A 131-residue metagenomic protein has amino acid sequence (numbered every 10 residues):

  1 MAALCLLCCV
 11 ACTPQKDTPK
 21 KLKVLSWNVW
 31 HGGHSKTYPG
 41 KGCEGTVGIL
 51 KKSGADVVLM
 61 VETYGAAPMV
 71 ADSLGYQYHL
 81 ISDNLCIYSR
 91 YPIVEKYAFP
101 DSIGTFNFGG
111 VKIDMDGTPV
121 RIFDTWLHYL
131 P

Functional and structural regions predicted by a protein language model:
M1-A3: Sec-dependent signal peptide recognition, specifically the positively charged N-region followed immediately by
L6, V10-S73: N-terminal, active-site-proximal structural segment of metallo-dependent hydrolase catalytic domains
V57-P131: Structured beta-strand-rich core segments of catalytic domains in phosphoester-bond hydrolases
